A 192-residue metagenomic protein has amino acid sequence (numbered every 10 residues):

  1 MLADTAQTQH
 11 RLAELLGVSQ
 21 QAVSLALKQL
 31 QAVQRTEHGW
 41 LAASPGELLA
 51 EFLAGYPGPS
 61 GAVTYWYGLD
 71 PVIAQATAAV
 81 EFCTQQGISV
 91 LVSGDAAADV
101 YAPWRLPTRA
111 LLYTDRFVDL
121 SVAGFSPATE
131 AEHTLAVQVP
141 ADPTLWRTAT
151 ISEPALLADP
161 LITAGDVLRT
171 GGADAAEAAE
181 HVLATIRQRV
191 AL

Functional and structural regions predicted by a protein language model:
M1-F52: Loop-centered beta-sheet repeat module
Q34, A102-L106, L156: Short, surface-exposed loop and linker segments with low hydrophobicity and enrichment for Pro/Ser/Thr
L41, W66-D70, V182-L183: Residue-level signal for alpha-helical context at structural boundaries
A42-L49, A76, L161, A175-A179: Alpha-helix initiation and N-capping motif
P59-P143: Short gly/ser-rich loop at a beta-strand->alpha-helix junction or flexible surface loop bordering the NTP-binding
D119-L192: Hydrophobic alpha-helical interaction segments
